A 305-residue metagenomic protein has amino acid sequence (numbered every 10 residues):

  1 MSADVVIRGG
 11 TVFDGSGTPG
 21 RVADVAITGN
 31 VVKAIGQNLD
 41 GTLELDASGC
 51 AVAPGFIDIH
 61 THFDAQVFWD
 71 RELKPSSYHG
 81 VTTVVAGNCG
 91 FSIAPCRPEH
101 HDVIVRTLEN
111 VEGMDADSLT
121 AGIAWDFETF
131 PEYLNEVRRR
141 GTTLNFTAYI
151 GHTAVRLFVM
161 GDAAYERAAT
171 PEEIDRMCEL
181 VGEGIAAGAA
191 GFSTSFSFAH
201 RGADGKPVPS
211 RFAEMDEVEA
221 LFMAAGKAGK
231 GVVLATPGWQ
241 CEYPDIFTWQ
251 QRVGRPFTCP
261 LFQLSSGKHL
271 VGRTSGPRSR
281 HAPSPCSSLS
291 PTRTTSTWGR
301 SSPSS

Functional and structural regions predicted by a protein language model:
M1-A3, L39-T42, S48, V52-P54 (+5 more regions): Short coil/turn connectors at secondary-structure junctions
M1-G55: Histidine-rich, glycine-flanked metal-binding segment
G10, N30, G49, H60 (+4 more regions): Divalent metal-coordination and catalytic microenvironments
A51-P75: Di-metal (Zn2+ and/or Mg2+/Mn2+) metal-binding site signature of metallo-dependent hydrolases with the MBL/beta-CASP
A53, I57-H60, V85-G87, T236 (+1 more regions): Active-site neighborhood of phospho(di)ester-bond hydrolases with catalytic His/Asp-centered motifs
W69-G191: Divalent-metal coordination cores built from histidine and acidic residues
P131-T142, R167-S305: Histidine/acidic residue-rich metal-binding segments in metalloenzymes
